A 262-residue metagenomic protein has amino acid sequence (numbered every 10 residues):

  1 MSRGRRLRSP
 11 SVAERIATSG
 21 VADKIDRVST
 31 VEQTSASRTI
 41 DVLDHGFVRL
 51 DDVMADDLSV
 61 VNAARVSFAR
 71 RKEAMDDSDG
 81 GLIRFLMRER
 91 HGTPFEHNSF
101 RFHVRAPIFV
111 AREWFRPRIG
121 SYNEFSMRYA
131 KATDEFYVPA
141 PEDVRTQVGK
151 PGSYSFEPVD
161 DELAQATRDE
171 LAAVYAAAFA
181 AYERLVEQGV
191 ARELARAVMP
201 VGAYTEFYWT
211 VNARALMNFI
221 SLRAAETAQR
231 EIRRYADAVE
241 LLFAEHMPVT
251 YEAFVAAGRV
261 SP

Functional and structural regions predicted by a protein language model:
S2-P262: Family-specific signature for flavin-dependent thymidylate synthase
